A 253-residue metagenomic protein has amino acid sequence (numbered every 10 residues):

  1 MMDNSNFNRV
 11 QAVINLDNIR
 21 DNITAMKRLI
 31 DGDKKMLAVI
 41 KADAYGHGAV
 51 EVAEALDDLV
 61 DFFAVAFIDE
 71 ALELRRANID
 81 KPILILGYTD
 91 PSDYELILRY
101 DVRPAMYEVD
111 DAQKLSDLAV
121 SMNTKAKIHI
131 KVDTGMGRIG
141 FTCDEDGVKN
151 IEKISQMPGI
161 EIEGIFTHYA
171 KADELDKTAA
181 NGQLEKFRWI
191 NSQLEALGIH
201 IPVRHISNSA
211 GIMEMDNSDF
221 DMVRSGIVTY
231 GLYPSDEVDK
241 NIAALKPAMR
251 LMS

Functional and structural regions predicted by a protein language model:
D3-N6, V10-I14, N18-D21, G32-H205: Active-site-proximal beta-alpha core segment in soluble small-molecule metabolic enzymes
L29: Conserved PLP-enzyme active-site core in the AAT-like
A179, Q183-S253: Anionic-ligand-binding alpha/beta catalytic cores of soluble enzymes and soluble regulatory domains that recognize
